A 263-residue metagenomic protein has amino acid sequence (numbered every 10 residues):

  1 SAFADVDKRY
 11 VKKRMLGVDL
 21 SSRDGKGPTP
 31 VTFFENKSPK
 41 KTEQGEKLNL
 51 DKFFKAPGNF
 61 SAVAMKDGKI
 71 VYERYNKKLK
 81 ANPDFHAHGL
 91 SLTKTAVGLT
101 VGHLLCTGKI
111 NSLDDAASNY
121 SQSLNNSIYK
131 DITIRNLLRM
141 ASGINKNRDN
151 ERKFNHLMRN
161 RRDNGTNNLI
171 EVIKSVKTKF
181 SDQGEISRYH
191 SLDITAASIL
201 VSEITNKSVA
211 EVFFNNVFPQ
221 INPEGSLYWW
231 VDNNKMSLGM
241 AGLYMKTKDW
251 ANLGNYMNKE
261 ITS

Functional and structural regions predicted by a protein language model:
S1-L79, C106, I110, R139: N-terminal leader/targeting segments and the immediately adjacent pre-domain N-terminus
E43, K47, P57-G58, F85-T93 (+10 more regions): Solvent-exposed, acidic/flexible segments
D51-F54, G102, S118, R135-L138 (+6 more regions): Non-transmembrane alpha-helical segments in soluble domains of secreted/periplasmic/extracellular proteins
G68, A87-S112, L137, A197-V201 (+1 more regions): Active-site SXXK
A81-P83, K177-Q183, D193-T195, D232-G239: Flexible glycine/proline-enriched surface loops and loop-helix/loop-strand junctions
T107-N145, S175-T178, T205-A241, M245: Active-site helix/loop module of the DD-peptidase/beta-lactamase fold, centered on the serine-lysine SxxK catalytic
Y120-L124, G143, N147-N167, K174-S181 (+1 more regions): Catalytic cores of extracellular degradative/oxidative enzymes
D193-L200, G239-T262: Active-site-proximal alpha-helical segments within enzyme catalytic domains
